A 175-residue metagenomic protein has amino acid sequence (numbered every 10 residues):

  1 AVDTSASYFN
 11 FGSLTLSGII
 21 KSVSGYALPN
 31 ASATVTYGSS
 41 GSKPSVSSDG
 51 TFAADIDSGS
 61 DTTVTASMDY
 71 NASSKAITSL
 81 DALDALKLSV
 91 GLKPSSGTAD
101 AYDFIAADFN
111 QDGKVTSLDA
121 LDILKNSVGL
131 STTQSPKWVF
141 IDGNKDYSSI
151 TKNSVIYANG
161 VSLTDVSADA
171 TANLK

Functional and structural regions predicted by a protein language model:
V2-S5: Extracellular and select intracellular beta-sandwich modules with Ser/Thr-enriched, small-residue motifs on
Y8-K175: Cellulosome-associated attachment modules in secreted, modular CAZymes
